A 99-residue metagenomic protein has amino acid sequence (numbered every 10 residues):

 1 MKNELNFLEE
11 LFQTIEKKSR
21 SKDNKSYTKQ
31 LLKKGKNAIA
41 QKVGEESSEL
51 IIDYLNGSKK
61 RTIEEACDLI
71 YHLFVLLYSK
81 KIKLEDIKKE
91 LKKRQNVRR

Functional and structural regions predicted by a protein language model:
M1-A66, I70-R99: Flexible "arm" and connector segments at domain edges
